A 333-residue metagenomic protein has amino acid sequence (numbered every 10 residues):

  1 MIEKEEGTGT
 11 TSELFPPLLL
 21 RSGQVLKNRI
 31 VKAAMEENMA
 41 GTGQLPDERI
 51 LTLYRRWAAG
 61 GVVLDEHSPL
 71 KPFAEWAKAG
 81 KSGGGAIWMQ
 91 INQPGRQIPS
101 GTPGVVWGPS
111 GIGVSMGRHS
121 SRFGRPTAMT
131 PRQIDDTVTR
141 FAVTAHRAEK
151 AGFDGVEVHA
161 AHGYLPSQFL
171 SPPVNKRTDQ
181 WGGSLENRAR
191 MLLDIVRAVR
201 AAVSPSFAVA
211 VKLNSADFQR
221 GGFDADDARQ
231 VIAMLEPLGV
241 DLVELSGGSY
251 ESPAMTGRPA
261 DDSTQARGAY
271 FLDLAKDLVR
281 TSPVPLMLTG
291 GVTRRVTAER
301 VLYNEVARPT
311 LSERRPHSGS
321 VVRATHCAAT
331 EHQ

Functional and structural regions predicted by a protein language model:
M1-Q333: Flavin-dependent oxidoreductase catalytic cores
